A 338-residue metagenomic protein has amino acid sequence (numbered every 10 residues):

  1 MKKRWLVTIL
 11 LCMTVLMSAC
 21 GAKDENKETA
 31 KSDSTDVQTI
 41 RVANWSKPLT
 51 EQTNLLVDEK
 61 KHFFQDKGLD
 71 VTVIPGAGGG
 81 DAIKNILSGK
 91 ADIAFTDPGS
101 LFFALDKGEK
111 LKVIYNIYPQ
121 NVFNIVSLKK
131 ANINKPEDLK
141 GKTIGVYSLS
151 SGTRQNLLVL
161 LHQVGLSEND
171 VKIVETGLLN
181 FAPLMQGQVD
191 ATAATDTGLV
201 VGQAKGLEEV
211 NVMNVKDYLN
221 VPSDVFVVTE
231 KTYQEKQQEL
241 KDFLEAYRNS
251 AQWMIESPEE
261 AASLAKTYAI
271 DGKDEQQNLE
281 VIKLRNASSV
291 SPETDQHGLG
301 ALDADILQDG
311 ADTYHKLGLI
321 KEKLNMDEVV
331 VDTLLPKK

Functional and structural regions predicted by a protein language model:
M1-W5: Positively charged n-region of N-terminal signal peptides that target proteins for export
L6-M13: Sec-dependent N-terminal signal peptides
L16-A19: C-terminal motif of bacterial Sec signal peptides marking the signal peptidase cleavage site
G21-K23: Bacterial signal peptide processing site
A30-L166, K172-E175, P183-Q186, D190-D196 (+2 more regions): Short, glycine-/small- and polar/acidic-enriched structural segments that line small-molecule recognition paths
G99, L179-D271: Pocket-lining segment of extracytoplasmic ligand-binding domains
E235-L319: Secondary-structure end/capping motifs
L307-K338: Conserved C-terminal helix/tail region of periplasmic/extracytoplasmic solute-binding proteins
